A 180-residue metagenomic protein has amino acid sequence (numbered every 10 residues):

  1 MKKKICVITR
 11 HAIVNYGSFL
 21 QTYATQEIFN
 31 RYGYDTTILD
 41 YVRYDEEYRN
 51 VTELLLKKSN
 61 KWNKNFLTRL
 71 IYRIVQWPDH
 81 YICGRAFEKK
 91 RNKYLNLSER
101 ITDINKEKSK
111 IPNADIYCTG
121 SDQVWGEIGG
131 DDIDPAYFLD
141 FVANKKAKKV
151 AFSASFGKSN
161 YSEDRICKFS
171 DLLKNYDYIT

Functional and structural regions predicted by a protein language model:
K2-C6: Extreme N-terminal starter segment of soluble prokaryotic enzymes
I8-Y16, L20-Q21, T25-D171: Aromatic- and Gly/Pro-rich donor/ligand-binding loops that form nucleotide- or phosphate-bearing donor binding pockets
D177-T180: A short beta-strand/loop micro-motif in the catalytic core of glycosyltransferases that engages the nucleotide-sugar
